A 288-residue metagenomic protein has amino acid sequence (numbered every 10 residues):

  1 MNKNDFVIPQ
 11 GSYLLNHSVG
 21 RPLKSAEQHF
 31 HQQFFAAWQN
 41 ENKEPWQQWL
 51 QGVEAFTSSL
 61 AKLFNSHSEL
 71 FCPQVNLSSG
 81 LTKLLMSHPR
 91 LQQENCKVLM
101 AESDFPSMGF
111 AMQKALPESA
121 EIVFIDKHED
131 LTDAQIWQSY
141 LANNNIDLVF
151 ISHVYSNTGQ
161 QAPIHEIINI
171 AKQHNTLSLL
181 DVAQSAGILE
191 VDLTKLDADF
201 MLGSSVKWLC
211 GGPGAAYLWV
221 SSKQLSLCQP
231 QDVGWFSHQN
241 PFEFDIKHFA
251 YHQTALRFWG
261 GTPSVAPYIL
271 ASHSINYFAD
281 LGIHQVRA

Functional and structural regions predicted by a protein language model:
M1-A288: Pyridoxal 5′-phosphate
